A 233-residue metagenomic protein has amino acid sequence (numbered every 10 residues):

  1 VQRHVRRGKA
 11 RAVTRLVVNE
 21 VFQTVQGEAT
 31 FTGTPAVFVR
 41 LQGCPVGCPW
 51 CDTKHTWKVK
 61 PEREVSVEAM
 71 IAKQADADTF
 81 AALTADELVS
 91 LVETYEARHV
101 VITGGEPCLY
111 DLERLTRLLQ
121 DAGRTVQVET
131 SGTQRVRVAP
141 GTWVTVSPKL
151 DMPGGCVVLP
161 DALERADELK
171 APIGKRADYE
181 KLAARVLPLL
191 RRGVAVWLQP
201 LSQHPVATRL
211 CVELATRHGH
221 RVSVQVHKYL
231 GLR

Functional and structural regions predicted by a protein language model:
G8-R11, L16, W50-T142: Conserved Radical SAM active-site core
T14-W57: N-terminal pre-triad scaffold of radical SAM enzymes
R40, T103-G104, Q225: A secondary-structure boundary/capping signal
V89, E96-H99, C108-R233: Conserved AdoMet/S-adenosylmethionine-binding subsite of the radical SAM
